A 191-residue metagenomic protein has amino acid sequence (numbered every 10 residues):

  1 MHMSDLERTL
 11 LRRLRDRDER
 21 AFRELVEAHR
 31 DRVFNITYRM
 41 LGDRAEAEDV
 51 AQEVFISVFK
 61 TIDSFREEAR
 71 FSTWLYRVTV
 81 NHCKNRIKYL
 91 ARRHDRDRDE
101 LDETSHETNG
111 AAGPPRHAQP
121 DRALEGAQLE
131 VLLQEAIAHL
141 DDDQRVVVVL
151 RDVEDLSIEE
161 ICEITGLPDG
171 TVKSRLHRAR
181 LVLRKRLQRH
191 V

Functional and structural regions predicted by a protein language model:
M3-S4, R93-A123: Internal acidic/polar
D5-L6, A45, V131-T171: Helix-turn-helix DNA-binding module
R15-D16, G42-R44, F55-R70, Y89-L90: Sigma70-family region 2
R15-E24, N35-E53, D169, H190-V191: Short, charged helix-capping/linker segments at alpha-helix termini
H29, L132, R175-R178, V182: Residues within the DNA-recognition helix of helix-turn-helix
N35, D49-I56, A69-N81: Structural recognition of an alpha-helix C-terminal capping motif at a helix-to-coil junction
D63-E67, R77-D99: Arg/Lys-rich amphipathic alpha helix in sigma70-family domain 2
I87-A91, R145, R180-V191: Short, Lys/Arg-enriched C-terminal cap helix and immediately downstream tail that follows
